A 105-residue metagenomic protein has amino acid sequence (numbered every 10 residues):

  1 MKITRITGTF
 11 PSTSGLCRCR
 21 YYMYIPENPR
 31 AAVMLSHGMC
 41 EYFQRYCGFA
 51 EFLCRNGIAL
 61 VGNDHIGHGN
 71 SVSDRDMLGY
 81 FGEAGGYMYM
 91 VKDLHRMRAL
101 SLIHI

Functional and structural regions predicted by a protein language model:
M1-I25: N-terminal cap/lid segment of alpha/beta-hydrolase-fold proteins
R30-V33: Alpha/beta-hydrolase fold active-site loops
G38-E41: Active-site glycine-rich loops that stabilize anionic/oxyanionic intermediates across multiple enzyme folds
F43-C47, N70: Short N-terminal helix/helix-N-cap motif within the alpha/beta-hydrolase-1
F52-R75: Conserved alpha/beta-hydrolase
S73-E83: Surface-exposed, active-site-proximal loop segments in enzymatic domains
G82-S101: Alpha/beta-hydrolase active-site loop
I103-I105: Conserved small/polar residues in nucleotide/adenosyl-binding loops
